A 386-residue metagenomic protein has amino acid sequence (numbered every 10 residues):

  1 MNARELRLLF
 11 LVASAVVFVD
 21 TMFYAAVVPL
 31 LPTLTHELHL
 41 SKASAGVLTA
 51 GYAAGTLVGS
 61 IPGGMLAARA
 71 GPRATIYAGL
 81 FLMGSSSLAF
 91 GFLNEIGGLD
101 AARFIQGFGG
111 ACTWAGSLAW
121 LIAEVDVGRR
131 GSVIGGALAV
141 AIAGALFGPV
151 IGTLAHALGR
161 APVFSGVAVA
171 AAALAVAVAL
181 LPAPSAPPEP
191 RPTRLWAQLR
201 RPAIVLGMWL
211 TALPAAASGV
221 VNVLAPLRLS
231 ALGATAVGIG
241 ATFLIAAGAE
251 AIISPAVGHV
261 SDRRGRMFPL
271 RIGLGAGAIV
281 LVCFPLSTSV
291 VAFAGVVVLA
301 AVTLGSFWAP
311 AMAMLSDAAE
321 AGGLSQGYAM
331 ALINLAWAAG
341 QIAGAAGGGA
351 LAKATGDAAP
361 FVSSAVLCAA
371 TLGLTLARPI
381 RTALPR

Functional and structural regions predicted by a protein language model:
M1-E5, P182-G207: Juxtamembrane intracellular "pre-TM" segments in multi-pass secondary transporters
A25, A53-I61, A145-L146, A247-P255 (+1 more regions): Residue-level signature of mid-helix packing/kink "hotspots" within the transmembrane helices of 12-pass Major
V58-N94, S261-M267: Conserved MFS/SLC helix-loop-helix module at the cytosolic interface between two early adjacent transmembrane helices
S86, G97-I105, V291-A300: Paired small-residue
A102-A141: Cytoplasmic helix-loop-helix junction between adjacent transmembrane helices in 12-TM secondary transporters
C112-V125, F307-A321: Intracellular juxtamembrane helix-capping segments at the cytosolic ends of symmetry-related transmembrane helices
G136-A179: Helix-loop-helix hairpin linking two adjacent transmembrane segments in secondary transporters
V169-P187, L374-P379: C-terminal membrane-cytosol helix-exit motif in multi-pass small-molecule transporters
